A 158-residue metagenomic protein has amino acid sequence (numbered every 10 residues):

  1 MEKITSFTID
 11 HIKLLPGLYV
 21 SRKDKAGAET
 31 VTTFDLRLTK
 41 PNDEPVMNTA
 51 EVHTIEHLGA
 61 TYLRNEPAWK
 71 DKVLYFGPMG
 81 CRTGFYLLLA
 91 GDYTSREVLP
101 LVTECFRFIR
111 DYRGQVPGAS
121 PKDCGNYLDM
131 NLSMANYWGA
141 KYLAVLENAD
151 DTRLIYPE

Functional and structural regions predicted by a protein language model:
M1-N42, Y156-E158: Non-catalytic terminal extensions that flank enzyme cores
K25-A26, F76-P78: A general structural signal for short secondary-structure junctions and capping/turn motifs
V31-R64, Y75-F76: Active/ligand-binding-proximal structured segments within catalytic/core domains that scaffold catalytic residues
E44-P45, Y62, P121-C124, R153-P157: A domain-level signal for the structural core that forms small-molecule/cofactor-binding pockets and catalytic centers
H57-N65, P100-T103, R107: A broad, structural surface signal
E66-D71: Active-site palm subdomain of RNA-directed nucleic acid polymerases
G77-N148: Active-site-adjacent, His/Asp/Glu-enriched structural segments that form or flank metal-binding and acid/base networks
A144-E158: Histidine-acidic residue clusters that define the catalytic metal-binding segment of zinc metallopeptidase domains
